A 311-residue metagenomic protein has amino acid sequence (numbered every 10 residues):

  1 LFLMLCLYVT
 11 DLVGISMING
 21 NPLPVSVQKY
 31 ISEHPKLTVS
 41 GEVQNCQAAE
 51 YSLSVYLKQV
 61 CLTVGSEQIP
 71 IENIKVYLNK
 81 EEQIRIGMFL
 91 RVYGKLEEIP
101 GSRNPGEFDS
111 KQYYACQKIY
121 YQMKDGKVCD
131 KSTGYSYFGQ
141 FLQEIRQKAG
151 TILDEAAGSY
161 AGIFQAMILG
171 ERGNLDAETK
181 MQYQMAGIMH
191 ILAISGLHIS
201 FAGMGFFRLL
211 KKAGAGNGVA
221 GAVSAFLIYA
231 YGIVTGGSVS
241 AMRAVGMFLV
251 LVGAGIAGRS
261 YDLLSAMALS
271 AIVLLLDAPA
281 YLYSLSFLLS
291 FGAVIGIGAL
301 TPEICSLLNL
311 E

Functional and structural regions predicted by a protein language model:
L3-H190: Membrane-interface helix/helix-cap signal primarily in integral membrane proteins
A177-E311: Hydrophobic alpha-helical transmembrane segments in multi-pass membrane proteins
